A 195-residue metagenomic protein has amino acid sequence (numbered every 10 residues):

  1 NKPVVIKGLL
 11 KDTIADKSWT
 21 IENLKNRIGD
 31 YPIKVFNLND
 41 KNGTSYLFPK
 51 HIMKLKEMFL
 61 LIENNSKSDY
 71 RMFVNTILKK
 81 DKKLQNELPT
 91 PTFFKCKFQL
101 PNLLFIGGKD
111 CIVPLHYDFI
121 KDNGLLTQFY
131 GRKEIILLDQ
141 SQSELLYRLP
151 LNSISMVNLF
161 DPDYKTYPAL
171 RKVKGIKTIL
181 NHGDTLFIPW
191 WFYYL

Functional and structural regions predicted by a protein language model:
N1-T185, Y193-L195: N-terminal accessory scaffold of Fe(II)-dependent oxygenases
